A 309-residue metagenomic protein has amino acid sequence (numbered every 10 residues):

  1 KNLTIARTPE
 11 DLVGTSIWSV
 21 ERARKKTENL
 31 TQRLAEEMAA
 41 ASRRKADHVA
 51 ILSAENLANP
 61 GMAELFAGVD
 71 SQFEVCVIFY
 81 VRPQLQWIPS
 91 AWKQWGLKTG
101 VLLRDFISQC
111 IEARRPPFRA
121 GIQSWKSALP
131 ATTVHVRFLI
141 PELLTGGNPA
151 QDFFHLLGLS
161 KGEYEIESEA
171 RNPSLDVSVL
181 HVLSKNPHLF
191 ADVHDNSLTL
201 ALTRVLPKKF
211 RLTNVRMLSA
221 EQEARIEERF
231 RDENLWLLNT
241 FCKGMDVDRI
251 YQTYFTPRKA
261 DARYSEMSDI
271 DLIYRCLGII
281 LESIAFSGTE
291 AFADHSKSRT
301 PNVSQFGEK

Functional and structural regions predicted by a protein language model:
K1-K309: Anion-recognition interface
